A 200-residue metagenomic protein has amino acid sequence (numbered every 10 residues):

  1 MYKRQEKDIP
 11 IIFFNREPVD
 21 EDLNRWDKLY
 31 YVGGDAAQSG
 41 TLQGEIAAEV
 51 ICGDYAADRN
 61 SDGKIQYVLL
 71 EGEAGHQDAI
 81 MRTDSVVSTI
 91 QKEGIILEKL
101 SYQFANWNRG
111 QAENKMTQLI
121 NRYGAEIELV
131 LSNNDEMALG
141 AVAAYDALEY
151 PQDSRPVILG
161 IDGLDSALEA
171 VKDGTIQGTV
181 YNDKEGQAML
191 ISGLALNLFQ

Functional and structural regions predicted by a protein language model:
K3-Q200: A residue-level marker of the well-folded mature domains of exported/periplasmic proteins
